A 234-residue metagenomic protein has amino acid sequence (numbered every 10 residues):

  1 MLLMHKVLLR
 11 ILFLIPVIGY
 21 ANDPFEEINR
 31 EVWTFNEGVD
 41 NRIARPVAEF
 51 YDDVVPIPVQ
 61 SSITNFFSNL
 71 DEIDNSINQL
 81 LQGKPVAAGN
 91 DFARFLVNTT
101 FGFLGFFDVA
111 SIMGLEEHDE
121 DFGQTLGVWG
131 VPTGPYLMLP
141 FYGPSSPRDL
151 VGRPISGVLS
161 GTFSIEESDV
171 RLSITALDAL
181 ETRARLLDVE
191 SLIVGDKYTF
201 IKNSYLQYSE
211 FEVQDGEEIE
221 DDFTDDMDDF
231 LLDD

Functional and structural regions predicted by a protein language model:
M1-L9: Bacterial N-terminal signal peptides that target proteins for export
L12-A21: Hydrophobic h-region of N-terminal signal peptides that target proteins for export in Gram-negative bacteria
N22-N36: Short N-terminal segments immediately surrounding and downstream of signal-peptide cleavage
D23, Q124, W129-D234: A structured, mid-to-C-terminal "fold-capping" secondary-structure block
N41-N75: N-terminal, post-signal-peptide region of Sec/Tat-exported proteins
F50-V55, N78-A88: Helix-loop segments that flank and shape redox-cofactor active sites
V59-S62, Q82-F92, S111-I112, S191 (+1 more regions): Surface-exposed patches in mature extracellular/periplasmic domains of secreted proteins
N69, Q82-P144: Mid-length scaffold segments of soluble, non-membrane domains
